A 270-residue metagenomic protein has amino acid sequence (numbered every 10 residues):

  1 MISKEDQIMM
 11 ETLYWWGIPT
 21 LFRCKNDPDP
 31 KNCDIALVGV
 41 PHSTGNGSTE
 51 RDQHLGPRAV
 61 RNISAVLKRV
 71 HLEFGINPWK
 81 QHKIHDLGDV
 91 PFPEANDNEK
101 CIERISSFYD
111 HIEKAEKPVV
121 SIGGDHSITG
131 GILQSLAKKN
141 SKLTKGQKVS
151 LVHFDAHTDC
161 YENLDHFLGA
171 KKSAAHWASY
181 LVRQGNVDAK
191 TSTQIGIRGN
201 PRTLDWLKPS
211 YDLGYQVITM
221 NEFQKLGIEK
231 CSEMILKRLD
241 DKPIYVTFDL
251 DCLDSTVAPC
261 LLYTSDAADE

Functional and structural regions predicted by a protein language model:
M1-S150, Q194, Q224-R238: Metal-dependent C-N hydrolase catalytic cores
G75-K83, G185, L207-G214: Short, conserved catalytic or adaptor-binding loops enriched in Gly and charged residues
E94-N96, P118-G123, C160-A170, T191-R198 (+1 more regions): Flexible, glycine/proline-enriched loop segments at strand-loop-helix junctions that form or flank small-ligand binding
R104, G130-G131, T158-Q184, P201-R202: Active-site glycine-rich loop that binds ribose-phosphate moieties when present
K145-N163: Conserved catalytic palm subdomain of right-hand nucleotidyl-transferase polymerases, strongest for RNA-directed enzymes
A156-C160, G199, L250-C252, D269: Short, glycine/acidic-enriched loop or turn micro-motifs at the edges of active sites
A189-A258: Active-site rim beta-loop-alpha module in soluble metabolic enzymes
Y263-E270: Conserved small/polar residues in nucleotide/adenosyl-binding loops
